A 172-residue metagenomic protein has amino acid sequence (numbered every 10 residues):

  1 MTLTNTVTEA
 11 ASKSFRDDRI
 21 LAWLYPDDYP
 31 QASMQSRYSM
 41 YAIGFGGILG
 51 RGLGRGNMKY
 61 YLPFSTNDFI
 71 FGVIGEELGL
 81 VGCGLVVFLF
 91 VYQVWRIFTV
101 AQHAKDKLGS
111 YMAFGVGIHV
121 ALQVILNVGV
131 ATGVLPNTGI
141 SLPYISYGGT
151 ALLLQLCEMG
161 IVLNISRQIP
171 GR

Functional and structural regions predicted by a protein language model:
M1-C83, K105-G109: Hydrophobic, glycine- and aromatic-enriched re-entrant/interface helices and adjoining loop segments
V7-T8, F98-K105, T138, I169-P170: Membrane-interfacial segments
Y61-L62, E76, V116-V120, G148-A151: Transmembrane helix-bundle signature of multi-pass membrane transporters/permeases
G72, C83, F114-G115, P143 (+1 more regions): Pore-lining and gate-forming transmembrane alpha-helices of multi-pass membrane transport proteins
L80-V124: Hydrophobic transmembrane alpha-helices and their immediate junctions
Q123-R172: A juxtamembrane structural motif centered on a specific transmembrane helix
